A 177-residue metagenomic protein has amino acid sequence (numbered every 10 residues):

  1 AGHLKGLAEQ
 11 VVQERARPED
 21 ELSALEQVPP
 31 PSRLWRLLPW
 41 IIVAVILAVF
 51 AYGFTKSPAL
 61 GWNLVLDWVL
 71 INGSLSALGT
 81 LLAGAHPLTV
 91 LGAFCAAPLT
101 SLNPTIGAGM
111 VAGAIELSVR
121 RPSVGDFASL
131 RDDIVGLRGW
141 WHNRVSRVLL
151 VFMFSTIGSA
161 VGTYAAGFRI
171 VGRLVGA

Functional and structural regions predicted by a protein language model:
A1-A177: Compositional signal for N-terminal targeting/processing segments
